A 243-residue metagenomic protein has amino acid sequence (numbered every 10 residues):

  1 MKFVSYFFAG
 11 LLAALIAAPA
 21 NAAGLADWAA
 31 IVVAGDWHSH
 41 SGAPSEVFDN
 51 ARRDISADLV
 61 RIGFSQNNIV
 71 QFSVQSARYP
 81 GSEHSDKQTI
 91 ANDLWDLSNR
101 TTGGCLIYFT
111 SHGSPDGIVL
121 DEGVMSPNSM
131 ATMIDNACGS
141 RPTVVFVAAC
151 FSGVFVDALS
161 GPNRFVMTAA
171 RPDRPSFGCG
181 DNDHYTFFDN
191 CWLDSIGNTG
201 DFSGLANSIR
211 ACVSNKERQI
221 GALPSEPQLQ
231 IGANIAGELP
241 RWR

Functional and structural regions predicted by a protein language model:
V4, A20-G103, G178-T186, I231-R243: Boundary/activation segment at the start of structured domains
Y6-L15: Bacterial N-terminal signal peptides
L25-A30, S65-I69, R100-L106, C138-V144 (+2 more regions): Loop/turn elements at helix/coil->beta-strand transitions in domains of secreted/extracellular proteins
A26-S41, S111-H112, A170, C191-I196: Cell-envelope and extracellular/periplasmic
D36-H40, Q66, Q75-Y79, S111-G117 (+4 more regions): Solvent-exposed loop/turn segments at secondary-structure junctions within structured extracellular/periplasmic domains
D49-A57, Q88-W95, N128-D135, D157 (+5 more regions): Solvent-exposed, polar/charged alpha-helical surfaces in well-ordered, non-transmembrane soluble domains, broadly
R100-T102, F109-C138: A short, glycine/acidic-enriched catalytic loop
V144-Q228: Active-site-proximal C-terminal subdomain of hydrolase catalytic domains
